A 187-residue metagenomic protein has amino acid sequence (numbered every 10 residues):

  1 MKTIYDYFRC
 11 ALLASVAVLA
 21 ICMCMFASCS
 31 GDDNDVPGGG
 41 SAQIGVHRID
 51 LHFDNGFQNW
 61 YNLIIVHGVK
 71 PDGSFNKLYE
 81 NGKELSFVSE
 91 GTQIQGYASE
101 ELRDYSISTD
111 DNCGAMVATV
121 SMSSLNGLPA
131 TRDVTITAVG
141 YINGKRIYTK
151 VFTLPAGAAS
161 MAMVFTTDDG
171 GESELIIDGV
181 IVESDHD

Functional and structural regions predicted by a protein language model:
K2-Y5, I21-D50, L175, G179 (+1 more regions): Bacterial Sec-dependent N-terminal signal peptides
T3-V16: Bacterial N-terminal signal peptides that target proteins for export
Q43-F53, N112-T119: Noncatalytic modules at the cell exterior or secretory-pathway interfaces, chiefly beta-strand-rich lectin/adhesion
D50-E90: Post-signal-peptide N-terminal segment of Sec-exported extracytoplasmic proteins
K77-V134: Mature extracytoplasmic domains of secretory-pathway proteins
T137-Y141: Beta-strand signatures of extracellular beta-sandwich domains
T149-D187: C-terminal partner/receptor-binding element of secreted or periplasmic proteins
